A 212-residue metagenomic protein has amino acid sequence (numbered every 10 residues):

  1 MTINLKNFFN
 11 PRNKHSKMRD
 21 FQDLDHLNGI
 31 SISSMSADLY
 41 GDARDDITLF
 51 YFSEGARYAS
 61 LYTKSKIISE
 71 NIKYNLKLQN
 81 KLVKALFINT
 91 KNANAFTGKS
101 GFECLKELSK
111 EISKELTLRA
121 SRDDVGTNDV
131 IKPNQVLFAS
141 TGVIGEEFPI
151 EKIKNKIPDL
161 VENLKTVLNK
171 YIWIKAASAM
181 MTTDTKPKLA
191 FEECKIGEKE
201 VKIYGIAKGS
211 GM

Functional and structural regions predicted by a protein language model:
M1-T63: N-terminal amphipathic/basic leader segments beginning at the initiator methionine
F50-V83: Active-site-flanking structural segment that lines cofactor/substrate pockets
E54, K91-A93, T141-V143: Short, ordered loop/turn segments at secondary-structure junctions
R57-A59, K81-L82, N94-T97, G145-F148: Short active-site-adjacent helix-start/loop capping segments
V83-N89: Residues forming anionic-ligand binding surfaces in small-molecule and nucleic-acid pockets of primarily soluble enzymes
T90-L116: Alpha-helical support elements that line or immediately flank enzyme active sites and cofactor-binding pockets
K106, K110, K114-E115, I131-M212: Glycine-rich, mobile lid/loop segments that gate access to catalytic sites or pores
T117-I131: Intrinsically disordered, low-complexity terminal tails and inter-domain linkers enriched for S/T/G/P/D/E
